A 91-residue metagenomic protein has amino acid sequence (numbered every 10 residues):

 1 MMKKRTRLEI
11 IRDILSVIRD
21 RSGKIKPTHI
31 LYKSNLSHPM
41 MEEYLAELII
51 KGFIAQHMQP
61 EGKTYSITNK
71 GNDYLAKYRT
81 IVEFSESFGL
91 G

Functional and structural regions predicted by a protein language model:
M1-L15: Short alpha-helical segments that sit at the start of domains
R12-S22, R79: Short, locally clustered residues in the helix-turn-helix/winged-helix DNA-binding domain
G23-K33: Short acidic, hydrophobic short linear motifs in intrinsically disordered regions
N35-I50: Short amphipathic alpha-helical interaction segments
I49-Q59: A short, conserved structural fragment
P60-A76: Basic, amphipathic "hinge/linker" alpha-helix immediately C-terminal to the N-terminal HTH DNA-binding motif
A76-G91: Amphipathic alpha-helical dimerization/coiled-coil segments that flank or bridge DNA-binding/regulatory modules
